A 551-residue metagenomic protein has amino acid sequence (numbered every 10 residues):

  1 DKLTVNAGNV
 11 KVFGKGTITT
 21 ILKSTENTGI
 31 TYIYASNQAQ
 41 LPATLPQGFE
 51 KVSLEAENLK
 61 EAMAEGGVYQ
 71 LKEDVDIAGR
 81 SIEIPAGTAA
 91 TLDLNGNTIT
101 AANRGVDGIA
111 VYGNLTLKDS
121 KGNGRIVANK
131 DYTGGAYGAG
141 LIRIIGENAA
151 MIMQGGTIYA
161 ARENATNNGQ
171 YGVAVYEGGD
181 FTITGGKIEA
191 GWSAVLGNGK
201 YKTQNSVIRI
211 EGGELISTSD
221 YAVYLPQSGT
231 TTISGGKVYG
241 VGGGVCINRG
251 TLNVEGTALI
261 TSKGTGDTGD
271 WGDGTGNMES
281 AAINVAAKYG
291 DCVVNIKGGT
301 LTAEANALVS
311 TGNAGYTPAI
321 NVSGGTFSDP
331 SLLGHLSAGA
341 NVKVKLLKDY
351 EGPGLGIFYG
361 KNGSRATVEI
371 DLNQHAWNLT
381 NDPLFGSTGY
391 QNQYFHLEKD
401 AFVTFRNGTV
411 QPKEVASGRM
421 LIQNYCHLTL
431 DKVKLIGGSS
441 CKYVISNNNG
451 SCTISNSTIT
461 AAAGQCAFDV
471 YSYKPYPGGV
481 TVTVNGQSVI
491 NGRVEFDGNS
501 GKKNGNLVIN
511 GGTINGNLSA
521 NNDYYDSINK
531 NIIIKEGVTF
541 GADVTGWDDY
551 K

Functional and structural regions predicted by a protein language model:
D1-T20, E26-Y32, E83-T91, G108-A128 (+15 more regions): Surface-exposed loop/turn motifs in large extracellular/passenger domains
G29, A39-P42, I77-A78, Y316 (+1 more regions): Short, charged/polar "capping" segments at the starts of alpha-helices and the immediately preceding loops
Y34-V52: A recurrent domain-boundary module in secreted/ectodomain proteins
K51-S81, S328-G354, Y359: Acidic Gly/Asp/Thr-rich repetitive segments characteristic of extracellular carbohydrate-active and adhesion proteins
D74-V75, N97, K121-N123, D349-Y350 (+2 more regions): Acidic glycine-/aspartate-rich tracts in secreted/extracellular proteins
A90, L94-N95, A101, A366 (+2 more regions): LRR N-terminal entry segment and analogous cap-like coil->beta motifs
S387-G389: Short glycine-/Asp-/Thr-/Trp-enriched loop segments that recur within the blades of beta-propeller repeat domains
